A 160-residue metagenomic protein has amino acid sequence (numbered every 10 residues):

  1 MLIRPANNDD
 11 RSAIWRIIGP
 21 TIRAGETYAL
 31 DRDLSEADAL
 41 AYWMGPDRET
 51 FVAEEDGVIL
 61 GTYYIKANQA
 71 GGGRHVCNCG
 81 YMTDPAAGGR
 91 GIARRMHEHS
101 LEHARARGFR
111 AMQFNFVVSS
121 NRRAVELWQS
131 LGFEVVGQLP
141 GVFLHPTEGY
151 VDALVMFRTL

Functional and structural regions predicted by a protein language model:
M1-L2: Extreme N-terminal starter segment of soluble prokaryotic enzymes
P5-D9, T27-A86, H97-H99, H103 (+1 more regions): Acetyl-CoA-dependent GNAT
I14, I18, A39: Hydrophobic pocket/interface hotspot
Y81-M82, L139, H145-L160: Terminal substrate-recognition subdomain of acyl/acetyltransferases
G89-A104, V125-S130: Conserved acetyl-CoA-binding loop-helix of GNAT-fold acetyltransferases
A104-V117: Conserved GNAT acetyl-CoA-binding A-motif
F114-A124, V142-L144: Conserved beta-strand-loop-alpha-helix junction that forms the acyl-donor binding cleft
Q129-L139: Conserved acetyl-CoA-binding loop of GNAT-fold acetyltransferases
